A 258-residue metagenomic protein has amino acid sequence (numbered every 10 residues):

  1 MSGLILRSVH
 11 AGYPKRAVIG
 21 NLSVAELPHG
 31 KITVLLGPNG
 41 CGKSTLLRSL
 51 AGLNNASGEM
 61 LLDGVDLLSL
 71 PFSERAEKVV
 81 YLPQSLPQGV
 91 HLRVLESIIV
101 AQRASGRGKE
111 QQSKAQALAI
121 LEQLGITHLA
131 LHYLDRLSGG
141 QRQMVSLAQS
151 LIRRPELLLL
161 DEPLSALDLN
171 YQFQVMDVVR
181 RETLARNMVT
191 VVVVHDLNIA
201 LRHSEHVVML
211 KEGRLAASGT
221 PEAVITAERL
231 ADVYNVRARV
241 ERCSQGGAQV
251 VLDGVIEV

Functional and structural regions predicted by a protein language model:
M1-H29, S69-P71, G89: A short, flexible loop at the N-terminus of ABC-type nucleotide-binding domains that lies
L36-P38: The feature captures the beta-strand-to-loop junction immediately N-terminal to the Walker
A51: Helix-to-loop junction immediately C-terminal to a conserved catalytic motif
G58-D66: Conserved ABC transporter NBD signature motif
Q112-L129: Conserved ABC ATPase "signature" region
Y133-L137, Q141: Conserved ABC ATPase signature
I152-E156: A short, proline-enriched helix->beta-strand linker immediately N-terminal to the Walker B motif in ABC-type P-loop
L158-E162: Catalytic Walker B motif of ABC-type/P-loop ATPase nucleotide-binding domains
